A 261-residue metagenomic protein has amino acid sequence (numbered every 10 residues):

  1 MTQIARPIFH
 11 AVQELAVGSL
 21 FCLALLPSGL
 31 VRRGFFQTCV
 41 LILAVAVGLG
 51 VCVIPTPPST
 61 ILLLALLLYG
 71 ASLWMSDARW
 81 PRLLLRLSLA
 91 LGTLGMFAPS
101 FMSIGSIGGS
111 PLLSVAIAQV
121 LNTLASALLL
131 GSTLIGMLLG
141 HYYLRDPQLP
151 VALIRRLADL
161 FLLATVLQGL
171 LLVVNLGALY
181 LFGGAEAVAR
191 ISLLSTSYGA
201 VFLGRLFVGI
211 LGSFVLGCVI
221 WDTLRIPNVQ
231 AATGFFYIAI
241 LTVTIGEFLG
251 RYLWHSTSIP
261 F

Functional and structural regions predicted by a protein language model:
T2-I104, T123-Y142, A158-F182, R190 (+1 more regions): Hydrophobic cores of alpha-helical transmembrane segments in multi-pass integral membrane proteins
G105-I117, A185-L194: Membrane-interface helix termini and inter-helical loops of multi-pass transporters
V120: Cationic, histidine-enriched alpha-helical/coil surfaces that engage anionic ligands
R145-A158: Hydrophobic, small-residue-rich membrane helices and short re-entrant helix-turn-helix hairpins that build
